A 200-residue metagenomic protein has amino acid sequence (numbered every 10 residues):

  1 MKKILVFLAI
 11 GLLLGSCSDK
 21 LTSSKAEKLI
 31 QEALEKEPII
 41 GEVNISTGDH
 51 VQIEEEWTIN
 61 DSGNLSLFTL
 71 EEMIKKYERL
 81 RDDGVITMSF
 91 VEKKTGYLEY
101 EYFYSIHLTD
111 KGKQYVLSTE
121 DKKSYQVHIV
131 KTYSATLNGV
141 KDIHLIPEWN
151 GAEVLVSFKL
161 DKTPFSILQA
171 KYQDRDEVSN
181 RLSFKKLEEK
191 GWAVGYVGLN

Functional and structural regions predicted by a protein language model:
M1-I4: Positively charged n-region of N-terminal signal peptides that target proteins for export
L14-S16: C-terminal motif of bacterial Sec signal peptides marking the signal peptidase cleavage site
S18-K75: N-terminal export/targeting and maturation segments
T69-T87, E92: Basic amphipathic alpha-helical segments that dock to polyanions
T87, E153-L155, D176-N200: Short beta-strand edge/turn micro-motifs at domain boundaries
T87-K131: Accessory beta->alpha helical hairpin/"wing" motif in late/C-terminal subdomains of nucleic-acid enzymes
K111, Y115-E120, K159-R175: Short, cysteine-centered beta-strand-loop-beta hairpins and adjacent loop/turn segments enriched in charged/polar
N150-K162: A short hydrophobic beta-strand element
